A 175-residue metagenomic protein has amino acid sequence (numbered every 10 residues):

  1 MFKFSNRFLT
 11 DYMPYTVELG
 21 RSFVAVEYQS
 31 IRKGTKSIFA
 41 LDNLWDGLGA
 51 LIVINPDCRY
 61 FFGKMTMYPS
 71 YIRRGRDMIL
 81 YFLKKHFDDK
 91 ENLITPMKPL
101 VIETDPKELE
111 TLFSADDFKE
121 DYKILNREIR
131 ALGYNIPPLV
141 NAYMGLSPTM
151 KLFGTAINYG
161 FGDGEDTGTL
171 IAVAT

Functional and structural regions predicted by a protein language model:
M1-M150: Acyl-donor binding region in acyl/amide transferases
K151-T175: C-terminal/domain-terminus segments
